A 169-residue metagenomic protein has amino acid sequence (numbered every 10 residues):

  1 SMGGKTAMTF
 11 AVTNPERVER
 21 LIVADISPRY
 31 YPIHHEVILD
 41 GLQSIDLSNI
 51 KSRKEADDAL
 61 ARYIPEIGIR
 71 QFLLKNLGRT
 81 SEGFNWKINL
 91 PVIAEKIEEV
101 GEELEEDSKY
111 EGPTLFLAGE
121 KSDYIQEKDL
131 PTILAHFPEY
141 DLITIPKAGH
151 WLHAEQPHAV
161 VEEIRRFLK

Functional and structural regions predicted by a protein language model:
G3, A7: Gly/Ala-rich beta-loop-alpha elbow adjacent to hydrolase catalytic centers
M8-K51: Flexible "cap/lid" loop of the alpha/beta hydrolase fold
V12-E16, A135, E162, R166: Short, well-ordered alpha-helices that flank and scaffold nucleotide-derived cofactor binding pockets
V18, Y30, F137-Y140, A148: Core-facing hydrophobic residues within beta-strands of well-ordered domains
I33, S48-L104: Conserved alpha/beta-hydrolase catalytic His-Asp/Glu region
S81-H136, D141-T144: Conserved serine/cysteine hydrolase catalytic core
Y140-K169: Catalytic active-site module of serine/aspartate enzymes centered on a nucleophile-bearing elbow/loop
